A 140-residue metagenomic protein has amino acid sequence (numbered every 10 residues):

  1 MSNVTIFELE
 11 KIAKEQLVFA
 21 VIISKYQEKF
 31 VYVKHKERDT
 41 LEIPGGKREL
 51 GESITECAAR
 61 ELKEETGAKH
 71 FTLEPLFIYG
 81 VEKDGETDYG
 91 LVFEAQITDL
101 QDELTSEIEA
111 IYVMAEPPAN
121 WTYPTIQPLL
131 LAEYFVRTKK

Functional and structural regions predicted by a protein language model:
M1-V21: Acidic, metal-coordinating catalytic segment for phosphate/diphosphate chemistry, firing primarily on the Nudix
V18-A20, E28, L91, E109: Change "...and in nucleic-acid phosphodiester-cleaving endonucleases..." to "...and in nucleic-acid processing enzymes
S24-Q27, A95-I97: Active-site beta-strand termini and strand-to-loop segments that position acidic
K25-E64: Conserved Nudix-box catalytic region and its N-terminal flanking loop in Nudix hydrolases and closely related
H35-K36, E86-T87, T105-S106: Short glycine/proline-enriched turns and hinge-like loops at secondary-structure junctions
K69-F77: A short coil-to-beta-strand element that immediately follows conserved catalytic motifs
Y79-D102: Active-site-adjacent beta-strand/loop module that shapes the phosphate/pyrophosphate-binding cleft
E94, E103-R137: NUDIX/MutT-family hydrolases
